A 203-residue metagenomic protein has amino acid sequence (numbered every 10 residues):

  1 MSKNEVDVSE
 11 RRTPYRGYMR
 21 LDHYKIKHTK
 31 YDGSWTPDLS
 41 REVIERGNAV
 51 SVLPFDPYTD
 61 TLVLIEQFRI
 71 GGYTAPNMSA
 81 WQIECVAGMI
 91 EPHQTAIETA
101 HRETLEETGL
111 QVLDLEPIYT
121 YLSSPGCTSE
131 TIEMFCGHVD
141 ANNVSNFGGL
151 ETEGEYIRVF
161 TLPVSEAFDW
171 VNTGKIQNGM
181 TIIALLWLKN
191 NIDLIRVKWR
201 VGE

Functional and structural regions predicted by a protein language model:
M1-V6, E10, E66, M78-W81 (+5 more regions): Nudix hydrolase/Nudix homology domain
P14-T59, Y73: Acidic, metal-coordinating catalytic segment for phosphate/diphosphate chemistry, firing primarily on the Nudix
H23-K25, P54, C136-H138, T161-P163: Short, well-ordered beta-strand micro-motif
I26-K30, S124-S145: Active-site-adjacent beta-strand/loop module that shapes the phosphate/pyrophosphate-binding cleft
R41-I44, L53, T61-R102, E151-E153: Conserved Nudix-box catalytic region and its N-terminal flanking loop in Nudix hydrolases and closely related
T59, R69, L122, V139: Short, glycine/serine-rich, charged loops/turns that create anion-binding and catalytic segments at active sites
L105, Q111-S123, T128: A mid-sequence, solvent-exposed acidic-amphipathic segment
G109-L110, I176: Helix N-cap/coil-helix junction residues
